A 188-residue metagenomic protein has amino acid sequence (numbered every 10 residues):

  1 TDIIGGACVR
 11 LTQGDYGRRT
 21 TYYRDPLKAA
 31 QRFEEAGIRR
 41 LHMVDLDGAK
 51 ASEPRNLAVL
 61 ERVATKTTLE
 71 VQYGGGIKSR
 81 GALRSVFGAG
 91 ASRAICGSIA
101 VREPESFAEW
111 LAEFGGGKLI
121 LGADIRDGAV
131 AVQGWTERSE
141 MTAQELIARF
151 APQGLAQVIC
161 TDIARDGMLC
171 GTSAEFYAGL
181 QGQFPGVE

Functional and structural regions predicted by a protein language model:
G6-R18, R84-F87, A91-D166: Conserved anion-binding
D15-E34: Short catalytic helix/loop segments, enriched in acidic residues and glycine and frequently bearing histidine
A29-V44, P152-V158: Catalytic domains of carbohydrate-active enzymes, especially glycoside hydrolases
A36, K66, A89-G90, Q153 (+1 more regions): Structural motif
R40-A58, S98, C160-G171: Glycine-rich, proline-tolerant flexible connector loops at the mouths of alpha/beta enzymes
V44-L46, Q72-K78, C96-S98, D166 (+1 more regions): Glycine-rich beta-strand-to-loop/alpha-helix junction loops that act as flexible
A51-G74, A108-D124, L169-E188: Alpha-helix-loop-beta-strand connector modules within alpha/beta enzyme cores
